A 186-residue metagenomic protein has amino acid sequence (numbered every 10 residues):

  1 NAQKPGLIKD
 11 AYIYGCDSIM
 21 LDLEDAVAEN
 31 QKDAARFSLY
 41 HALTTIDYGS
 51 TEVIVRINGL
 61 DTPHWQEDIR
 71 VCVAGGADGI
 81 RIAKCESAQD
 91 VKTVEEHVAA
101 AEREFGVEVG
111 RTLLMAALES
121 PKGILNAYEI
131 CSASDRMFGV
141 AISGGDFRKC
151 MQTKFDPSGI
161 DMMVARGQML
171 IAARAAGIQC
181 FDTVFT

Functional and structural regions predicted by a protein language model:
N1-T186: Expand to "…catalyze enediolate/carbanion chemistry for C-C bond making/breaking, isomerization, decarboxylation
